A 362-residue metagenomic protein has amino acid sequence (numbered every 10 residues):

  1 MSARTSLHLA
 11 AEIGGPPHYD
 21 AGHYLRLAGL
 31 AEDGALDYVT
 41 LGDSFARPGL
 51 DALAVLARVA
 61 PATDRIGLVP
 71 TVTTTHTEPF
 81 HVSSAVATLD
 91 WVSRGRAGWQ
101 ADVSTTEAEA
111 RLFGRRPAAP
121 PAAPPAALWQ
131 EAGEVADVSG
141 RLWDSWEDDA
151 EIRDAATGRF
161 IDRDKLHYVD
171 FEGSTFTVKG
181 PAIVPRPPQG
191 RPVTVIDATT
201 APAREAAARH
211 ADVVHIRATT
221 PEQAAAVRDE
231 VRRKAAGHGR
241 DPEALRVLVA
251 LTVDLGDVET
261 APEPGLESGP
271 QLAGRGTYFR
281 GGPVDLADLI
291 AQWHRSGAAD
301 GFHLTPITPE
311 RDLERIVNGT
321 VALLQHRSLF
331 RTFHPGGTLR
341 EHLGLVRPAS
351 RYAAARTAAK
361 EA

Functional and structural regions predicted by a protein language model:
M1-A62, Q189-P192, G337, A355-E361: N-terminal beta1-alpha1-beta2 module of alpha/beta enzyme domains
T5-A11, V39-L41, I66-V72, G95-A101 (+4 more regions): Hydrophobic faces of well-ordered beta-strands that scaffold small-molecule active sites in alpha/beta enzyme cores
E12-G22, T71-F80, V103, R116-A122 (+2 more regions): Active-site mouth loops of central-metabolism enzymes
E12-H18, P79-Y168, E222-Q223: Flexible, glycine-rich active-site loops centered on histidine and acidic residues that chelate a metal or position
A31, A35, V59, L89 (+7 more regions): Conserved, mostly hydrophobic/aromatic
Y38-A52, A218-A225, L304-R315: Glycine-rich, proline-tolerant flexible connector loops at the mouths of alpha/beta enzymes
R111-P120, P124, E134-G140, A224-A235 (+1 more regions): C-terminal helical cap(s) of enzyme catalytic domains, especially alpha/beta-barrels
T175, A182-E243: Long hydrophobic segments that form regular secondary structure
